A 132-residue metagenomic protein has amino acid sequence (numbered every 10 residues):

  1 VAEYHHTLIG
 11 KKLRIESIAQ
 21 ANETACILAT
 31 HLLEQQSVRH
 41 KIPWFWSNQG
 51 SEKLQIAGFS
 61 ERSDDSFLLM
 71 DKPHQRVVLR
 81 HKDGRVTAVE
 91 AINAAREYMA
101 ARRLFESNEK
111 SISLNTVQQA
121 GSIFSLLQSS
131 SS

Functional and structural regions predicted by a protein language model:
A2-R96: Mid-to-C-terminal Rossmann-like scaffold of FAD/NAD(P)H-dependent oxidoreductases
K72-S131: C-terminal auxiliary extensions adjacent to catalytic cores
